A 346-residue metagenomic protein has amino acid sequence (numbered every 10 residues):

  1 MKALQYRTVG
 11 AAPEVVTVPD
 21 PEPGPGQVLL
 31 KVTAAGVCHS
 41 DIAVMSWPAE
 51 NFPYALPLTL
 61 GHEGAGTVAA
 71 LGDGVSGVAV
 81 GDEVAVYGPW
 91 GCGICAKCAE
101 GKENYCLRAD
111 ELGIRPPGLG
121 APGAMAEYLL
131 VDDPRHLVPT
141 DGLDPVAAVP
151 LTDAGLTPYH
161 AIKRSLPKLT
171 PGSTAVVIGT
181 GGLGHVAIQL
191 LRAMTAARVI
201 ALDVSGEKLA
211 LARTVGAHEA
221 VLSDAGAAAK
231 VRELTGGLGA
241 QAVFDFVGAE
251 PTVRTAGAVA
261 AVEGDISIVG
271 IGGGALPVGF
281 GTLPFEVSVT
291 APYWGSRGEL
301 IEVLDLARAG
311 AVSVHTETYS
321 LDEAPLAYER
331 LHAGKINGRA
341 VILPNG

Functional and structural regions predicted by a protein language model:
M1, G206, R254, A258 (+1 more regions): C-terminal hydrophobic helical "lid"/dimerization subdomain of Rossmann-like NAD(P)H-dependent oxidoreductases
M1-A65, E127-L129, A148, L343-G346: Short N-terminal strand-loop motif that marks the start of NAD(P)H/FAD-dependent oxidoreductase cofactor-binding domains
P21-A35, A49-A99, D141-L143: Glycine-rich beta-strand-centered segment in the early N-terminal region that forms part of a ligand/cofactor-binding
C38, Y87-L137: Cysteine-cluster motifs in flexible loop/terminal segments that predominantly coordinate metals
A69, I200, S267: Conserved beta-strand positions in the Rossmann-like core of class I SAM-dependent methyltransferases
V84, Y128, H136, D141-A225 (+1 more regions): Mid-domain Rossmann-like dinucleotide-binding core that forms the NAD(H)/NADP(H) cofactor-binding site
L166-P171, A210-S288, I336: Glycine-rich cofactor phosphate-binding loops and adjacent beta1-alpha1 units of small-molecule cofactor enzyme domains
D265-S267, P277-E317: Rossmann-fold dehydrogenase core element
